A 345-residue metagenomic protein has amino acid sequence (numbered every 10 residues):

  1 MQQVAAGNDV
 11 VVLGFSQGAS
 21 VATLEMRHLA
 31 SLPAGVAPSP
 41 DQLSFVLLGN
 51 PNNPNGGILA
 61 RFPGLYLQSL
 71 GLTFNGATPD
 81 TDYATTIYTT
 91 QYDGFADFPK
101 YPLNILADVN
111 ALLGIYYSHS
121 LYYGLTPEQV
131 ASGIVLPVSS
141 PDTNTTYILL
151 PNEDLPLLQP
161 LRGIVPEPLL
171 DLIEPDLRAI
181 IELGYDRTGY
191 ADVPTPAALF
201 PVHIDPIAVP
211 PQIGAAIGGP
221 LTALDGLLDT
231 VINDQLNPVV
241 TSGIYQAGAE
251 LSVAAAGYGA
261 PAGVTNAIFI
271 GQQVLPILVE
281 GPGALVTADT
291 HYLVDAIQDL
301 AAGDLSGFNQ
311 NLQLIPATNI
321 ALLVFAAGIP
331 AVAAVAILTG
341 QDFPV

Functional and structural regions predicted by a protein language model:
M1-A6, H28-A327, A331-V345: Surface cap/lid and interfacial helix-loop subdomains adjacent to catalytic sites that gate substrate access
Q2-S16: Alpha/beta-hydrolase fold nucleophile elbow
V12-M26: Gly/Ala-rich beta-loop-alpha elbow adjacent to hydrolase catalytic centers
